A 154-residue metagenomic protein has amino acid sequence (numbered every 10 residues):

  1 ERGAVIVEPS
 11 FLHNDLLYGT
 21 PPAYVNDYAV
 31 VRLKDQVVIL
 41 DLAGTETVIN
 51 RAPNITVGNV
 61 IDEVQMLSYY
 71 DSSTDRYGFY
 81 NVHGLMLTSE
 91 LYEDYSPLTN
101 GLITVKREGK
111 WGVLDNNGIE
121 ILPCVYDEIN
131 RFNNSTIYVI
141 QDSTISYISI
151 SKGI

Functional and structural regions predicted by a protein language model:
E1-I154: Residue-level detector of conserved, function-critical positions
